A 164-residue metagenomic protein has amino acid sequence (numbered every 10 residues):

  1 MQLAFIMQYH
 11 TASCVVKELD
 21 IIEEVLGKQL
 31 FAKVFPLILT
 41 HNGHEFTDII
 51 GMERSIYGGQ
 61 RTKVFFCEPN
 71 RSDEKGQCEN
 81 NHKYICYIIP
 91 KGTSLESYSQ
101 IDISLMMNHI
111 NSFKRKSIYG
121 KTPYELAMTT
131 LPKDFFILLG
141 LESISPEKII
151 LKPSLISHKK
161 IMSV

Functional and structural regions predicted by a protein language model:
M1-F5, F66, K91: Short small-residue beta-strand/loop micro-motif enriched in glycine and branched aliphatics
L3-Q29: Active-site beta-loop-alpha junctions of metal-dependent nucleic acid enzymes, especially the RNase H-like/DDE
H10-A12, I21, K83, Y87 (+1 more regions): Metal-centered catalytic cores of metalloenzymes
Q29-V34, G59-R61: Short helix-terminating capping/connector loops at secondary-structure junctions
L37: Hydrophobic "anchor" residues on beta-strands that sit immediately upstream of conserved functional sites
T40-N42, I49-I50, V64-Y87, E96-N108: RNase H-like two-metal-ion nuclease catalytic core shared by retroviral integrases and related mobile-element nucleases
I50-T62: Short, surface-exposed basic-aromatic patches at helix termini and helix-loop junctions that form
K91-V164: C-terminal domain-tail junction helix/linker
